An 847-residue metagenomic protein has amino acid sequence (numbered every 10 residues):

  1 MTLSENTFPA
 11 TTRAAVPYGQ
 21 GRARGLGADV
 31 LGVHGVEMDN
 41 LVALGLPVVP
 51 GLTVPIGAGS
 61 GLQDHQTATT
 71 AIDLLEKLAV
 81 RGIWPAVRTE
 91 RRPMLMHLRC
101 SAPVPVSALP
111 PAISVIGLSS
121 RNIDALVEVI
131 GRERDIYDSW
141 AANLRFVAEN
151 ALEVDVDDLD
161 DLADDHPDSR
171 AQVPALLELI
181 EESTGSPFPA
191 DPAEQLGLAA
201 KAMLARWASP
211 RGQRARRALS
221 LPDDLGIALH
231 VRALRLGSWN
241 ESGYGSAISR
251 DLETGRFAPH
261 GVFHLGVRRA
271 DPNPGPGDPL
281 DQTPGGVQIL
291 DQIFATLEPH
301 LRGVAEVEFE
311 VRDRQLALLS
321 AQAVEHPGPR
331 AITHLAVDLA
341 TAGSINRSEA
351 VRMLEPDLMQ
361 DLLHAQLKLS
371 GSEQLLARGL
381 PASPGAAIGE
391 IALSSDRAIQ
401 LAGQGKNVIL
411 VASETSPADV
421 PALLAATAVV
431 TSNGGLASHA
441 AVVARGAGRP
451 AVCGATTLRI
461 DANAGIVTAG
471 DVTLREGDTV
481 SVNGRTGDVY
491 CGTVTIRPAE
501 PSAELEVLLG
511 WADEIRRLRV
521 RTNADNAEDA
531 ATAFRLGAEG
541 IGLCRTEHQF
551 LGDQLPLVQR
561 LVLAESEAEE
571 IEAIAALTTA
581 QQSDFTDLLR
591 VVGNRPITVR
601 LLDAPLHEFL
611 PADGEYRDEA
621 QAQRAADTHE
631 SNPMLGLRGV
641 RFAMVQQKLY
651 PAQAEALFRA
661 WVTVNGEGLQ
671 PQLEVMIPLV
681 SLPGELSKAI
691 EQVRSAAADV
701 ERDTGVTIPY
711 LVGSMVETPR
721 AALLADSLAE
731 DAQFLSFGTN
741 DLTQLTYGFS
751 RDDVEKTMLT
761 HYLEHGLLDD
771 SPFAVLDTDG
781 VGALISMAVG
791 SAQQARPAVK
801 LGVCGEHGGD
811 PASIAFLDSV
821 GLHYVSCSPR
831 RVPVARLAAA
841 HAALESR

Functional and structural regions predicted by a protein language model:
M1-L3, A455, L784, L817: ATP-binding N-terminal substructure of ATP-dependent carboxylate-amine bond-forming enzymes
T2-L362, Q366-S370, K406-I409, S416-P421 (+10 more regions): Nucleotide/phosphate-binding sheet-loop regions of phosphoryl- and nucleotidyl-transfer enzymes
G51, S432, V452-G454, V482-N483 (+4 more regions): Generic beta-sheet signal
A112-I123, T427-T431, A447-G454, A696 (+2 more regions): A glycine- and small-aliphatic-rich helix-loop capping segment at beta-alpha/alpha-beta transitions that lines
A218-L221, V351-L401, D488-R521, A622-T628 (+1 more regions): Long, charged amphipathic helices and adjacent flexible linkers at domain junctions
I289-E298, A451, S786-S791: Metal-dependent nuclease catalytic cores in nucleic-acid-processing enzymes, especially RNase H-like/related
A387-E476, V664, Q672-Q692, P719-L723 (+3 more regions): Conserved structured catalytic cores and adjacent interaction surfaces of nucleotide-binding/hydrolyzing enzymes
P501-V507, W511-R847: Conserved alpha/beta-domain cores
